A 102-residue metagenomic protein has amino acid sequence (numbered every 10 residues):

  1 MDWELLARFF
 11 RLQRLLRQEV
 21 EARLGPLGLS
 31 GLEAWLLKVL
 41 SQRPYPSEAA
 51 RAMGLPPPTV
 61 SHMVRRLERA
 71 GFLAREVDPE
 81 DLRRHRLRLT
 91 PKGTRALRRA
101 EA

Functional and structural regions predicted by a protein language model:
M1-L27: N-terminal leader segment of winged-helix/HTH proteins
F9-Q13, R17, M53, P57 (+2 more regions): Amphipathic, non-transmembrane alpha-helical scaffold segments
R17, R65-A102: Charged, amphipathic alpha-helical coiled-coil/dimerization segments
Q18-T59: N-terminal helix-turn-helix DNA-binding core of bacterial DNA-binding proteins
H62: DNA-binding alpha-helical recognition surfaces that contact promoter or target DNA
